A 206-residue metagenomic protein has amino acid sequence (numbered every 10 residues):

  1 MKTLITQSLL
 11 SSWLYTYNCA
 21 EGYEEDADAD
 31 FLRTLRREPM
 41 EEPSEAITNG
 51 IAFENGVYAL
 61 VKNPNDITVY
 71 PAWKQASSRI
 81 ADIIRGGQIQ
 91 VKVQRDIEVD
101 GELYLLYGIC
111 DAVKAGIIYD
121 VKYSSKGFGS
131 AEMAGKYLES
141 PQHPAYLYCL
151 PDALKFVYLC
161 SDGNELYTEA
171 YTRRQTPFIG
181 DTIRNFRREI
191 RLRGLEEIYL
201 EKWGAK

Functional and structural regions predicted by a protein language model:
M1-C110, C160: Metal-dependent nuclease catalytic cores that hydrolyze phosphodiester bonds in DNA/RNA, characterized by
L4-I5, L9, N18, G22-E24 (+1 more regions): Metal-dependent nuclease catalytic regions and adjoining charged, substrate-binding loops involved in nucleic-acid end
E45, A134-P141: Short alpha-helix boundary/capping segments
V61-K62, Y123, P151: Hydrophobic/aromatic-lined pockets within catalytic cores
K92-Q94, I117, K122-S124, L159-S161: Histidine- and/or cysteine-centered catalytic micro-motif in compact active-site loops
L103-Y107, G116, N164-A170: Short, mixed charged/polar active-site loops that provide acid/base catalysis or chelate metal/phosphate cofactors
G108-S130, Y146: Conserved catalytic cores of phosphodiester-cleaving nucleases, focusing on short active-site segments
E139-L150: An active-site-proximal "capping" alpha-helix that borders the catalytic cofactor pocket
